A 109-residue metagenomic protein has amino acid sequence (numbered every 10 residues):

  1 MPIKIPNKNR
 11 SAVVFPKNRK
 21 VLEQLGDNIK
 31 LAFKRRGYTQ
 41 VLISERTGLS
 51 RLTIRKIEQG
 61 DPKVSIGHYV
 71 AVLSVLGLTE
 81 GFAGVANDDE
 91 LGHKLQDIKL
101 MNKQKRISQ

Functional and structural regions predicted by a protein language model:
M1-V14: N-terminal intrinsically disordered/low-complexity leader segments
S11-R35: A short, Lys/Arg-rich alpha-helix, primarily the initiator
D27-L42, K103-Q109: Short basic helix-loop element that most often maps to the first helix and adjoining turn of HTH DNA-binding modules
G37-R55: Short alpha-helical DNA-recognition segment
D61-S74: Short, basic-rich loop-to-helix N-cap that marks the start of a DNA-contacting helix
A83-Q109: Short, charged recognition helix plus adjacent turn of helix-turn-helix-like nucleic-acid-binding domains
